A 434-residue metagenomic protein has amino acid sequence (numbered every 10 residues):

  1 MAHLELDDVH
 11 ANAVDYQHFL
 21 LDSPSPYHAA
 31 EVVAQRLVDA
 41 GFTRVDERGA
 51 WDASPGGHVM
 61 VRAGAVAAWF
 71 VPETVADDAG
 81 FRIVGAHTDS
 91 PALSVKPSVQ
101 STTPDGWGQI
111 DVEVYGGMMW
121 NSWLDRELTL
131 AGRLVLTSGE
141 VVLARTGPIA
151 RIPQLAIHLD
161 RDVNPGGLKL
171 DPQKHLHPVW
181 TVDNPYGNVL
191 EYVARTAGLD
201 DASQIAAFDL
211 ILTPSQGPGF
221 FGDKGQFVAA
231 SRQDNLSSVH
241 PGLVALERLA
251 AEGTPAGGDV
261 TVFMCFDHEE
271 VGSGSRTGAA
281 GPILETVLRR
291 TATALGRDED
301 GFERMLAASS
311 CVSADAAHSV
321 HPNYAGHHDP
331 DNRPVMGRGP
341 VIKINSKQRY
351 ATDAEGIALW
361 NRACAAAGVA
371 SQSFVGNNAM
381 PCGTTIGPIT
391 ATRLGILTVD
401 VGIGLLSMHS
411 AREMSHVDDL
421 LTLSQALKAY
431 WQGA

Functional and structural regions predicted by a protein language model:
M1-A434: N-terminal hydrophobic/helix-forming segments and targeting peptides
